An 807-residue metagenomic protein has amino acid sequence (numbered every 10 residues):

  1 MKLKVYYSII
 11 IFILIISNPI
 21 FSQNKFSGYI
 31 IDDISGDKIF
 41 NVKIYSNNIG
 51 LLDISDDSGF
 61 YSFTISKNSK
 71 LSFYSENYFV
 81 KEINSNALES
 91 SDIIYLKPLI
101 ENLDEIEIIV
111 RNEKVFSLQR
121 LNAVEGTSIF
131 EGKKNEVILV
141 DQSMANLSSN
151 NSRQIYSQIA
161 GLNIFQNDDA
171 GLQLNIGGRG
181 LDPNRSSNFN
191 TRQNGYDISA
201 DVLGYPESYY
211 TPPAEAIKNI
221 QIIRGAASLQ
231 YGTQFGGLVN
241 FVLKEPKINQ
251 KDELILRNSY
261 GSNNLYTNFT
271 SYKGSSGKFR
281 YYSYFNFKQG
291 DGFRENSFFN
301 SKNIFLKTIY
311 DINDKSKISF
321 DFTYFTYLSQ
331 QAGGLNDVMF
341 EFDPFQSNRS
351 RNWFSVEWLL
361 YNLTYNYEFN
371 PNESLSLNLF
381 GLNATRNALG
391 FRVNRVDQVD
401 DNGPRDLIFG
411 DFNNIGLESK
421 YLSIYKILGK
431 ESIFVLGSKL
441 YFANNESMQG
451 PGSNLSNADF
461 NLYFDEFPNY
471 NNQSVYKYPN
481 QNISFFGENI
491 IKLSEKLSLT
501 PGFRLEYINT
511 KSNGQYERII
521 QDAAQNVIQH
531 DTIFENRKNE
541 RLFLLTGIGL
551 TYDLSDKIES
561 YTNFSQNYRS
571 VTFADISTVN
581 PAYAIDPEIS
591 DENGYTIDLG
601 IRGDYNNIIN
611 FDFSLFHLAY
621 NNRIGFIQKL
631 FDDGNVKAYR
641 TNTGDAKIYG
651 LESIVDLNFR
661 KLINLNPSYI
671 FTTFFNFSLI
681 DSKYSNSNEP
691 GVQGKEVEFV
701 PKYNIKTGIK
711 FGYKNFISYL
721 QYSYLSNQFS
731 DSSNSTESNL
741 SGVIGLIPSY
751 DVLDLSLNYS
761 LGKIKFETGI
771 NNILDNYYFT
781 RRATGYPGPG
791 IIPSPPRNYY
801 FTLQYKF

Functional and structural regions predicted by a protein language model:
S62, Y196-R224, A582: Short acidic/polar hinge/loop motifs at secondary-structure boundaries that mediate gating or recognition
I94-Y95, T211-I255, K806: A beta-strand signature from Gram-negative outer-membrane beta-barrel systems, especially the internal plug domain
E125-G132, E136-I138, M144-A200, K218: Extracytoplasmic beta-strand/coil segments of soluble accessory domains associated with Gram-negative outer-membrane
Y260-Q289, R294-Q330, W353-N370, L440 (+4 more regions): Transmembrane beta-barrel wall of Gram-negative outer-membrane proteins
N313, E431-I433, K439-Y441, Y476-A619 (+2 more regions): Structural signature of Gram-negative outer-membrane beta-barrels, strongest in the C-terminal barrel of TonB-dependent
D314-F325, V356-I519, T551-D553, N563 (+2 more regions): Face-selective signature of the C-terminal outer-membrane beta-barrel domain
T364-E368, S374-G390, D553, E559-S565 (+3 more regions): Membrane-embedded beta-barrel scaffold of Gram-negative outer-membrane proteins
K420-L422, L428, E495, Y507 (+4 more regions): Gram-negative outer-membrane beta-barrel transporters
